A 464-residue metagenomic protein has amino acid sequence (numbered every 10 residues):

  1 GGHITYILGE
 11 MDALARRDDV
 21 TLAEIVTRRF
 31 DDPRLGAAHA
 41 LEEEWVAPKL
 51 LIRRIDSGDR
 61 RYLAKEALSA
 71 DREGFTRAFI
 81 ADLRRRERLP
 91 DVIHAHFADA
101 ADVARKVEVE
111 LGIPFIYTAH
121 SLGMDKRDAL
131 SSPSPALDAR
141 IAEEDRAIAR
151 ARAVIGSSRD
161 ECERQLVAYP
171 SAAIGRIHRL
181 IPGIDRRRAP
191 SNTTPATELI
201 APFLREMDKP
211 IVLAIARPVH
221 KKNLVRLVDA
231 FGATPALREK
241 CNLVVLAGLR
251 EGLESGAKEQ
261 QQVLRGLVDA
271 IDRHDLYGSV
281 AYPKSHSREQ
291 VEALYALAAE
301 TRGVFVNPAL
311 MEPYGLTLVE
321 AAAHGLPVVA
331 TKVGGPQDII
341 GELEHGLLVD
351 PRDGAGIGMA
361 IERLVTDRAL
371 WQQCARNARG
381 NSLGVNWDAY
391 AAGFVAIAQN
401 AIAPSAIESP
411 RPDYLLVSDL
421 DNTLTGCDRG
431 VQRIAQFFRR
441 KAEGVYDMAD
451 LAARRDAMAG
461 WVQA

Functional and structural regions predicted by a protein language model:
G9, A13-R88, L180-I184, D269 (+1 more regions): A conserved catalytic-core segment of Leloir-type glycosyltransferases
G36-A40, I141-A142, R146-L199: A short, active-site helix/loop in glycosyltransferases that binds the activated sugar's phosphate group
A201-K222, V228-F231, L243-L246: Conserved donor-binding/catalytic core segment of Leloir-type glycosyltransferases
A247-L297, G303: Nucleotide-activated donor-binding/catalytic signature segment of Leloir-type glycosyltransferases, i.e., the conserved
V304, A323, P327-A330: Short hydrophobic beta-strand element within catalytic cores of glycosyltransferases and related nucleotide-activated
Q337-E362, L370: Change "using UDP/GDP/dTDP sugars" to "using nucleotide sugars
A369-A396: A charged, aromatic-enriched C-terminal amphipathic alpha-helix characteristic of glycosyltransferases across folds
R411-Q463: Active-site neighborhood of HAD-like aspartate-dependent phosphohydrolases
